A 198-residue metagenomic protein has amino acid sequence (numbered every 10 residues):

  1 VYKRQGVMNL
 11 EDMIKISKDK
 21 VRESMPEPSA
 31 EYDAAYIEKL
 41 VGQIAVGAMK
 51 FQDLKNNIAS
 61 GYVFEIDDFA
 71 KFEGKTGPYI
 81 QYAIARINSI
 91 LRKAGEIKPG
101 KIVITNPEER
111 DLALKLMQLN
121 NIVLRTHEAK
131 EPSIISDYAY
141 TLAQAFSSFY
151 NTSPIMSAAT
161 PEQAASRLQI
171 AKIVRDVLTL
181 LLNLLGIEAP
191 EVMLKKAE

Functional and structural regions predicted by a protein language model:
K3-E198: Non-catalytic interaction-recognition regions
